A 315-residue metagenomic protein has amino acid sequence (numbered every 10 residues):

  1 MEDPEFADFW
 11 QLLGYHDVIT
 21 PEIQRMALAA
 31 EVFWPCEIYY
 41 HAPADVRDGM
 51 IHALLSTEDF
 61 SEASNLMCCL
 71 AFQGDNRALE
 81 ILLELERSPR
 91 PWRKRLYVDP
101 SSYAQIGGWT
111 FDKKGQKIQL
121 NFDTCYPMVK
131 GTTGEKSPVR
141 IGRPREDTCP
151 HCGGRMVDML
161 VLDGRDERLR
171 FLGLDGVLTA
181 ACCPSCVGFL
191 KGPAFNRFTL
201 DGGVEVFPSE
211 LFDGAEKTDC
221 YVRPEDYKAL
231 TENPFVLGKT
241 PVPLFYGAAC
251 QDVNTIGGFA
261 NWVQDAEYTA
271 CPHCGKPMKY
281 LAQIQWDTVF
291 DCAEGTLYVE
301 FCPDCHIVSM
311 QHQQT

Functional and structural regions predicted by a protein language model:
M1-T315: Preference for intrinsically disordered or flexible, low-complexity segments and adjacent hinge/connector residues
